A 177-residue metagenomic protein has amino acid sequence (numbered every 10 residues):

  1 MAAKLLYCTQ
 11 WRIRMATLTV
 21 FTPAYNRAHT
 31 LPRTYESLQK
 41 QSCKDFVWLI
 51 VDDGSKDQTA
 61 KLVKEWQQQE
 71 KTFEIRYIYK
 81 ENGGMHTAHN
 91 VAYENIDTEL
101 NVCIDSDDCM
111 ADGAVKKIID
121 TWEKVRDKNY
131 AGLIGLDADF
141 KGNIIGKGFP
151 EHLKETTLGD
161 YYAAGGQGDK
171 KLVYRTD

Functional and structural regions predicted by a protein language model:
A16-T19, V47: Cell-envelope/extracellular polymer assembly enzymes that use nucleotide-activated donors
R27-K40: Short, well-formed alpha-helical segments that are part of the catalytic scaffolds of diverse glycosyltransferases
H29-P32, D57-W66, G113: Acidic helix N-cap motif at the loop->helix transition within catalytic regions of sugar-transfer enzymes
S37, D52-K61: A conserved acidic beta->alpha catalytic loop
D45-G54, R76-E81: Short beta-strand/loop segment that forms part of the nucleotide-sugar
K80-I96: Glycine-rich, basic loop-to-helix element that forms the pyrophosphate-binding segment of sugar-nucleotide handling
N101: Short aromatic/hydrophobic "clamp" motif used to bind/position activated sugar donors
G113-G146: Conserved donor NDP-sugar-binding/catalytic core segment of glycosyltransferases
